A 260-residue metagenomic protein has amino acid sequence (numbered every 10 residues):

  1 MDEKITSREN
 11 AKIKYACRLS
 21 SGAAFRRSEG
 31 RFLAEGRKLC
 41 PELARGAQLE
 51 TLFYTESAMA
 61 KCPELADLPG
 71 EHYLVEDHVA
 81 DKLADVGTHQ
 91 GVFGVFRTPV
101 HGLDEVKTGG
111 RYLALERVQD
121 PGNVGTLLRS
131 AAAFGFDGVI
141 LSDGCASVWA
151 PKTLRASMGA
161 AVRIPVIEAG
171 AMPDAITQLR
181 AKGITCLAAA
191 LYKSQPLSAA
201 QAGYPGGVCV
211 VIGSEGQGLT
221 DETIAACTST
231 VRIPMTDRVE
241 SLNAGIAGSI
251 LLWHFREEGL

Functional and structural regions predicted by a protein language model:
M1-A60, C145-A146: Boundary-proximal intrinsically disordered activation/regulatory segments immediately upstream of a helical core
K4-S7, Y73-E76, P165-M172: Short acidic-hydrophobic, aromatic-tinged amphipathic segments that line or gate anion-handling sites
G36, Q119-L127, L242-I246: Amphipathic alpha-helical repeat scaffolds
L68-R97: Glycine/small-residue-rich loop that forms an oxyanion/phosphate-binding "nest" at active or ligand-binding sites
G94, A133-F134, V148, T153-A161 (+1 more regions): Structured adenosyl-cofactor binding patch, chiefly the S-adenosyl-L-methionine
V100, D104-S194: RNA substrate-binding interface of SAM-dependent RNA methyltransferases
L187-V239: Active-site/ligand-binding-proximal alpha/beta "capping" segment
